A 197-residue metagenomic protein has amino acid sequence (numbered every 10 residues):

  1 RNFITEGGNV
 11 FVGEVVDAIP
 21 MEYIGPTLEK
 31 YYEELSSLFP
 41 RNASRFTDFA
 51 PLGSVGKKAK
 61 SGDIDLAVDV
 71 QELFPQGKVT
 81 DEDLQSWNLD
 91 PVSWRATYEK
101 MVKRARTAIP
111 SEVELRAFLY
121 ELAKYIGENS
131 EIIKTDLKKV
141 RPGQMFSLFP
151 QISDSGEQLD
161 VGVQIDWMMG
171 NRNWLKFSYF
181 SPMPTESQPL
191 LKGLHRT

Functional and structural regions predicted by a protein language model:
N2-P51: Helical scaffold of the NTase/Pol beta-like nucleotidyltransferase catalytic core
V16-A18, Y98-A105, Y179-S187: Short histidine-centered catalytic/ligand-binding loop motif
I24-G25, Y125, E186-L190: Ampiphathic alpha-helical segments that act as solvent-exposed interaction surfaces
T27, Y31-L35, V79-T80, T97 (+2 more regions): Generic structural signal for hydrophobic residues
Y32-L84: Active-site nucleotide-donor binding segment shared across nucleotidyl transfer reactions
R41-L52, L89-V92, A96, K103-P142: Short secondary-structure junctions
V70-Y98, G156-D160: Active-site beta-strand-loop-beta-strand hairpin of nuclease catalytic cores that positions key catalytic residues
K134-T197: Catalytic cores of NTP-dependent nucleotidyl/adenyl transfer enzymes across multiple folds
